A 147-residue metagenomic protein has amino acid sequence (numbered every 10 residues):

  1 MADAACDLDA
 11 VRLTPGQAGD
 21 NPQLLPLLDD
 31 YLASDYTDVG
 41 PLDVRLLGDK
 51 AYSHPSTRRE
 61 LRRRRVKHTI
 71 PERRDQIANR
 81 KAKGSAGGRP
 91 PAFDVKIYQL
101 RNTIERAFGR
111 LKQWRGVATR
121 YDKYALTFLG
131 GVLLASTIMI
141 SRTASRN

Functional and structural regions predicted by a protein language model:
M1-D75, A135-S136, N147: Polybasic low-complexity intrinsically disordered regions
T14, L46, A107, F128-L129: Short glycine/serine/threonine-biased micro-segments
Q17, Y124-T127: Aromatic-acidic/polar surface patches that form glycan- and anion
D20, L24, L100, G130: Hydrophobic (often cysteine-bearing) scaffold residues that line and stabilize catalytic clefts of nucleotide/cofactor
D30-Y31, R80, G130-G131: Juxtamembrane/interface motifs at transmembrane-helix termini
Y31, D35, R115, S141-R142: Short amphipathic alpha-helical segments enriched in hydrophobics
Y36-Y121: Helix-centered, glycine/charged polyanion-binding patches within enzymatic domains that contact phosphate-containing
L126-N147: C-terminal domain-tail junction helix/linker
